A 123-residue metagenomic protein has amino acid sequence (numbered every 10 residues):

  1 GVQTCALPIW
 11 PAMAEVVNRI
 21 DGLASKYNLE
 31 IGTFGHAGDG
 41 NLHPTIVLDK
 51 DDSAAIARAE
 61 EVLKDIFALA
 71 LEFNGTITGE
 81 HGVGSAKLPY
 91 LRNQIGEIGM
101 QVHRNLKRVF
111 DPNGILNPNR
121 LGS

Functional and structural regions predicted by a protein language model:
G1, I56-E60, G96-E97: Short, conserved loop/turn and helix-capping segments at secondary-structure boundaries that abut family-defining
G1-L7: Short, small-residue-biased leader/transition segments that mark boundaries at the very start of proteins
P8-T76: Substrate-recognition/cap regions that form aromatic- and gly/pro-loop-enriched pockets for small-molecule ligands
A24-G35, V83-I98: A short, terminal or domain-edge coil/loop segment
H36-N41, E80-Y90, N119-S123: A glycine-rich phosphate-binding loop feature that marks nucleotide/adenosyl-phosphate handling sites
L71-V83, P112-L116: Alpha-helix capping/hinge segments and adjacent helical runs
L88-S123: Activity-critical C-terminal alpha-helical subdomain
